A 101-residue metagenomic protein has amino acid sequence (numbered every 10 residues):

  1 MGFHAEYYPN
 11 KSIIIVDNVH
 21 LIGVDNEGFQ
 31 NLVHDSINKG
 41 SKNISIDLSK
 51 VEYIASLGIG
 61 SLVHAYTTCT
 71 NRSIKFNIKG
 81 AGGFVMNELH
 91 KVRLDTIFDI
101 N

Functional and structural regions predicted by a protein language model:
G2-N31: STAS-typified acidic loop motif
L21-I97: Amphipathic alpha-helical interaction surfaces in cytosolic regulatory modules
D99-N101: Short acidic-hydrophobic, aromatic-tinged amphipathic segments that line or gate anion-handling sites
